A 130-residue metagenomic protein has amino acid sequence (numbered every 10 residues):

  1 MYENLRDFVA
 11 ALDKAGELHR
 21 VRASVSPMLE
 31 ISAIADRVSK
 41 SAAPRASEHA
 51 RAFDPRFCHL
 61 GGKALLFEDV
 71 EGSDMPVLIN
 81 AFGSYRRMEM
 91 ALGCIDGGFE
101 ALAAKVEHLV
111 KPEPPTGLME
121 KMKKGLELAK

Functional and structural regions predicted by a protein language model:
M1-K130: Extended, highly charged
